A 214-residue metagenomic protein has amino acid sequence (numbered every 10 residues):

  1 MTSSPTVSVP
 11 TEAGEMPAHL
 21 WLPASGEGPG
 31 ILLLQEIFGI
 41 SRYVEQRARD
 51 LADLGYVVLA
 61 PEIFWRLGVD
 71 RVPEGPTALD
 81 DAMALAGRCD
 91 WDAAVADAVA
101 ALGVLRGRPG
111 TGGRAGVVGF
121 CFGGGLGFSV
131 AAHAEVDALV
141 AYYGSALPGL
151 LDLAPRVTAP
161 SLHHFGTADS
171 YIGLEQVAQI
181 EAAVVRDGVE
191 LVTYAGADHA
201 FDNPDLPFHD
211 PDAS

Functional and structural regions predicted by a protein language model:
M1-S214: N-terminal cap/leader regions of alpha/beta-hydrolase-fold enzymes, predominantly small-molecule hydrolases
